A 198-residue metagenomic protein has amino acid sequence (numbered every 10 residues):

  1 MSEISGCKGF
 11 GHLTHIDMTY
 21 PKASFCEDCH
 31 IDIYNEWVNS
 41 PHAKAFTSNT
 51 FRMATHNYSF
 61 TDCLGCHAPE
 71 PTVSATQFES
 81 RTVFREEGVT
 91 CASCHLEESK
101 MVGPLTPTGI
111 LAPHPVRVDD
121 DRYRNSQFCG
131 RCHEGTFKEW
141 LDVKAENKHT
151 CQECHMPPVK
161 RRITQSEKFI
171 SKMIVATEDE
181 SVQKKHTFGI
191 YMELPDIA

Functional and structural regions predicted by a protein language model:
M1-F25, K160-A198: N-terminal export/targeting leaders of redox proteins
I4-A145, Y191: Sequence context of c-type cytochrome heme-c attachment sites
S48-F51, P113-P115, C151-Q152, I174-V175 (+1 more regions): Short, surface-exposed linear patches
S99-L105, V159-S166: C-terminal ends of transmembrane alpha-helices and the immediately adjacent extracellular/lumenal or cytosolic loop
Y123, E134-E153, P157-R161, K168-S171: Extracellular hydrolytic enzyme modules, especially secreted metalloproteases of the metzincin/thermolysin-like class
